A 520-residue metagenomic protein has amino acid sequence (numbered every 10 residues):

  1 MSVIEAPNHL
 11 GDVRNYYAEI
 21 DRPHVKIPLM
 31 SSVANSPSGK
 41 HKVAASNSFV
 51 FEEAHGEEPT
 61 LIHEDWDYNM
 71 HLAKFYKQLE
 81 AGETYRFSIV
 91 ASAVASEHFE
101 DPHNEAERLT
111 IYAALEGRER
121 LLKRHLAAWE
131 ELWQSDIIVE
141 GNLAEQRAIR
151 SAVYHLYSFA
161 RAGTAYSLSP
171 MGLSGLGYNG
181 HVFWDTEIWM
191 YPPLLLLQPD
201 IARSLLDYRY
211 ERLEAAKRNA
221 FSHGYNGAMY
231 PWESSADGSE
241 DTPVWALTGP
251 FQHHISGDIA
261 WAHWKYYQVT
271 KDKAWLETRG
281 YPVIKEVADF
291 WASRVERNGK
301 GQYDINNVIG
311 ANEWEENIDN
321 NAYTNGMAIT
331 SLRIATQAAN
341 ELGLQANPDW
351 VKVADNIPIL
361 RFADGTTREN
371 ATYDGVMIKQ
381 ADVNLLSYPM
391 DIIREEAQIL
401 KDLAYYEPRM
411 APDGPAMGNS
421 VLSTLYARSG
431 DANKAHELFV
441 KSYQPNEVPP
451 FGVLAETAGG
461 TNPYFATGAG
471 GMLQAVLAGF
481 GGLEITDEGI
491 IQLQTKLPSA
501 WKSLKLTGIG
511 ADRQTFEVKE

Functional and structural regions predicted by a protein language model:
M1-Y178: Acidic/polar, glycine-enriched structural segments that form the non-catalytic walls/loops of the carbohydrate-binding
E97-N104, D136-E140, L196, D200 (+2 more regions): Inter-helical turn/loop segments and adjacent helix faces that build the functional surface of alpha-helical bundle
S151-S158, Y208-A215, P282-R294, T330 (+2 more regions): Alpha-helical scaffold segments in carbohydrate-active enzymes
A160-S174, D200-A262, Y267, K273-T278 (+6 more regions): Helix-terminus loop motifs that line ligand-binding clefts
P170-G172, N307, I399-Y405: Flexible, solvent-exposed coil segments and beta strand-coil junctions, predominantly the extracellular/periplasmic
V182-E211, W261, T278, R333 (+2 more regions): Active-site core of glycosidic bond-cleaving carbohydrate-active enzymes
E240, E286, F290-L342: Acidic/histidine-rich catalytic neighborhood
V244, N433-E520: Non-catalytic C-terminal accessory modules of carbohydrate-active enzymes
